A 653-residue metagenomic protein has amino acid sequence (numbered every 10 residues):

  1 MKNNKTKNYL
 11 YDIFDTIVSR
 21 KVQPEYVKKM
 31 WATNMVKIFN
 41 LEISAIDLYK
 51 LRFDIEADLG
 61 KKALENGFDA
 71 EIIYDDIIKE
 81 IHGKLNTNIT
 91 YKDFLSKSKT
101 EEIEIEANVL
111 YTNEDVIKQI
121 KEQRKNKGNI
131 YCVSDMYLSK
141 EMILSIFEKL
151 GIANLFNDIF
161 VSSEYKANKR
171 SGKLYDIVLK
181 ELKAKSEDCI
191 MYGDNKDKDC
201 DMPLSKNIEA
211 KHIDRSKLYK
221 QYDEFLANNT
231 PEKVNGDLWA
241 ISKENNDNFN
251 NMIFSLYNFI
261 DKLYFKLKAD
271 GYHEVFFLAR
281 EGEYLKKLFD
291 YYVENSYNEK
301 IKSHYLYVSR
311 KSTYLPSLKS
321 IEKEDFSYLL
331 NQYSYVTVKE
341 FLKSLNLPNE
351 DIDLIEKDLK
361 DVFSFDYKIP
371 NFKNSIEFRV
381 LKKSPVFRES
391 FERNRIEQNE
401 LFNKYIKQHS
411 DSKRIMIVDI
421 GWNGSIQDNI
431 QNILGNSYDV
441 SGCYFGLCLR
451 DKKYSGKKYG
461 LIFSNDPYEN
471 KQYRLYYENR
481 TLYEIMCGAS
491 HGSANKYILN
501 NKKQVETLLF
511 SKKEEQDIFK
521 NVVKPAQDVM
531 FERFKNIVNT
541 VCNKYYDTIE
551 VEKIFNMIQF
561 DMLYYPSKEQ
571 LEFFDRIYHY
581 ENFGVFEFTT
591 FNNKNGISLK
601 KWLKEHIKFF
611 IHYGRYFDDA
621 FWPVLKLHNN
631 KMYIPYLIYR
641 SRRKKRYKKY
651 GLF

Functional and structural regions predicted by a protein language model:
K2-L51: Active-site neighborhood of HAD-like aspartate-dependent phosphohydrolases
L10, D135, Y272-A279, I415-V418: Short glycine-rich phosphate-binding loop at a beta-alpha junction
N34, Y49-E101: A metal-dependent, Asp-based hydrolase signature
D93-E148, F156-V161, F276-L278: Substrate-recognition element of Asp-dependent hydrolases with the DxDx(T/V) motif
R170-D197, I415: Conserved Lys-Pro-Asp/Glu-containing loop-to-beta segment of HAD-superfamily phosphomonoesterases, centered on
N195-A210, Q427: Acidic, divalent-metal-coordinating active-site segment for phosphoryl/phosphodiester hydrolysis, typified by short
E244, N248, M252-S255, L315-S317 (+3 more regions): Long, contiguous domain-sized segments
Y297-S344: Long, charge-dense
